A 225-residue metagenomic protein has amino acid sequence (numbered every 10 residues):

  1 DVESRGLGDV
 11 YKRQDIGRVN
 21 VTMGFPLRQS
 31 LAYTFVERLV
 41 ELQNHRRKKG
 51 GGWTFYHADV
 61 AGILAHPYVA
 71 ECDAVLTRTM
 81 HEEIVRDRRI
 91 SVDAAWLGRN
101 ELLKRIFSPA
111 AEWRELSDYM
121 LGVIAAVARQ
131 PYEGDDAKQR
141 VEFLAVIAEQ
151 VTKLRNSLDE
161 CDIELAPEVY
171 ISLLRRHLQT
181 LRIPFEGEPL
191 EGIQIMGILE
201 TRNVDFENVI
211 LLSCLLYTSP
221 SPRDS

Functional and structural regions predicted by a protein language model:
S4-R5, D9-S219, S225: Polyanion-engaging groove/track-forming segments
